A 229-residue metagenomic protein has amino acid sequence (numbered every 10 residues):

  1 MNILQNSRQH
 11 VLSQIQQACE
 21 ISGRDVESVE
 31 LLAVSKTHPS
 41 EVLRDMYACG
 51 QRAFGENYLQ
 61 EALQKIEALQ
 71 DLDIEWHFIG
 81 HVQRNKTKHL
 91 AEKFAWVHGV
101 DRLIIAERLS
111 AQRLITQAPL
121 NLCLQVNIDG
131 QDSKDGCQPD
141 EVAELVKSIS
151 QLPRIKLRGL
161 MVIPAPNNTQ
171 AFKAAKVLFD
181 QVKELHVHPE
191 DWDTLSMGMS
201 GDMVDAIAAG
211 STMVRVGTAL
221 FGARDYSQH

Functional and structural regions predicted by a protein language model:
M1-G201, I207-A209, F221: Conserved alpha/beta-domain cores
I207-A208, V216, L220-H229: Expand to "…catalyze enediolate/carbanion chemistry for C-C bond making/breaking, isomerization, decarboxylation
